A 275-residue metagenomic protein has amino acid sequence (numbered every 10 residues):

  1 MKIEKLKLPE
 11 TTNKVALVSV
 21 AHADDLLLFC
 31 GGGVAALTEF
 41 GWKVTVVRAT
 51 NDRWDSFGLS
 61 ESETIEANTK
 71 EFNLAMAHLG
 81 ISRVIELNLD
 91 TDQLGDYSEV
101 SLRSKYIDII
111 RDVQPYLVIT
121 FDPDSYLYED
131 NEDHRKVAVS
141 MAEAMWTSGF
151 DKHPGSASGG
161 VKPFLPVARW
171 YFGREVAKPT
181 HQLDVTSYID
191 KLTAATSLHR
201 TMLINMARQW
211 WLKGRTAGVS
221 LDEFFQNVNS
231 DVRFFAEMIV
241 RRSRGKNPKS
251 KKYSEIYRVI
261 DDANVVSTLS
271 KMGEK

Functional and structural regions predicted by a protein language model:
M1-V113, V265-K275: Active-site rim/loop-helix segments in enzyme catalytic domains that contact anionic ligands
K2-N13, F150-K162, R174-K275: C-terminal accessory domains and tails appended to enzymatic cores
H22, D130-H134, H199: Histidine-centered active-site/metal-ligand motif
A36, F40, E143-S148, L198: Active-site catalytic microenvironments for nucleophilic, acid-base chemistry
T45, N73-H78, S82-F172: Internal alpha/beta domain cores that form substrate/cofactor-binding pockets in large enzymes and binding proteins
D52-R53, D124-Y126, E175-A177, Y188: Short, solvent-exposed loop/turn segments at secondary-structure junctions
S56-G58, L94-D96, L127-E129, P179-Q182: A generic structural signal for short coil/turn motifs at secondary-structure boundaries
